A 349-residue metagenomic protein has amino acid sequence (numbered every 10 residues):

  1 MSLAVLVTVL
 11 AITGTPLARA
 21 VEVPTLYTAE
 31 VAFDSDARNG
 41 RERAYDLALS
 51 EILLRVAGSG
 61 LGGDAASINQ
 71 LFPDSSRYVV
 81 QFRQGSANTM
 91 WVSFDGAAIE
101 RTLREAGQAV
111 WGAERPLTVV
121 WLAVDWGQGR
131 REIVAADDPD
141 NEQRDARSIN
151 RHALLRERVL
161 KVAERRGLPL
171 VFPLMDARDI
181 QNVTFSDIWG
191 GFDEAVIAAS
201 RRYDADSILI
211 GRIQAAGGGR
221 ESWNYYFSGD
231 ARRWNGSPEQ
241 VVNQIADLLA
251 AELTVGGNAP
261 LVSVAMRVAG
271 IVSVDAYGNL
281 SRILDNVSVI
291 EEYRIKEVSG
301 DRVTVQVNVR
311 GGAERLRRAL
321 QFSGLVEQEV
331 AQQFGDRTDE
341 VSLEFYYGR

Functional and structural regions predicted by a protein language model:
S2-T13: Bacterial N-terminal signal peptides
T15-A20: Sec/Tat signal peptide C-region and signal peptidase I cleavage site
V21-R43, R77, F82-L160, L261-A265 (+3 more regions): A structural "domain/chain start" motif
V23, Y27-D34, A195, A199-Q244 (+2 more regions): Amphipathic beta-strand/beta-sheet edge segments enriched in Tyr/Trp
Y45-D64, V120-W189, L280-T304, N308-R310 (+1 more regions): N-terminal segment of the mature soluble domain
G63-Q108, R310-S323, Q328-G335: Periplasmic N-terminal soluble interaction domains immediately after the signal peptide in Gram-negative
D74-Q84, V120, V171-L174, D187-G218 (+2 more regions): A short, hydrophobic beta-strand-centered structural micro-motif
G229-A231, L253, P260-R349: C-terminal soluble interaction/assembly domains
